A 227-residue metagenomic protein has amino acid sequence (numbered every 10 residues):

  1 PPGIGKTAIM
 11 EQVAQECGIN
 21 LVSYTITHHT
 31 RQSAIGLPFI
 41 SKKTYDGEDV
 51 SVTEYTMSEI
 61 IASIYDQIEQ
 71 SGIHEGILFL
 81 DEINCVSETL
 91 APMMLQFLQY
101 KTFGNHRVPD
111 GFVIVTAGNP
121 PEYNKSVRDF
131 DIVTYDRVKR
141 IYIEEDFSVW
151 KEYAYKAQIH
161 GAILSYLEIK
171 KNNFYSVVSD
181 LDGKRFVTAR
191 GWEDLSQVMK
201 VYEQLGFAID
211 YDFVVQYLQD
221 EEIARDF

Functional and structural regions predicted by a protein language model:
P1-I169: AAA+ P-loop NTPase catalytic core and its hallmark functional loops
K156-F227: Alpha-helical lid/collar subdomain of P-loop NTPases
